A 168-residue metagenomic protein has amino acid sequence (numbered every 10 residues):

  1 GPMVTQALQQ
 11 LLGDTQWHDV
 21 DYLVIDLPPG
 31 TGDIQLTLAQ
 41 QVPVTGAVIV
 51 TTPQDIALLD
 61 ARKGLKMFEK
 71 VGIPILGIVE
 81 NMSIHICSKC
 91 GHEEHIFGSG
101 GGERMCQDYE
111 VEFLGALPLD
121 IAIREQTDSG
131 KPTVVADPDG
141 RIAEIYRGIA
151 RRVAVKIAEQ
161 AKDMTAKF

Functional and structural regions predicted by a protein language model:
G1-T5: Short glycine-rich substrate-engagement loop in P-loop NTPases that contacts/grips substrate
Q6, Q10, D14-W17, D21-S129: Conserved catalytic-core segment of NTP-binding enzymes
W17-V20, V155-M164: Active-site phosphate-binding and catalytic loops of NTP-dependent enzymes
I73, P138-D139, A158-E159: Short, intrinsically disordered/low-complexity patches at protein termini and at juxtamembrane boundaries
S129-E144: C-terminal boundary of histidine-terminating zinc-finger modules
R141-K156: Acyltransferase
G148-R152, A161-F168: A short, charged, Gly/Pro-tolerant segment at domain boundaries
